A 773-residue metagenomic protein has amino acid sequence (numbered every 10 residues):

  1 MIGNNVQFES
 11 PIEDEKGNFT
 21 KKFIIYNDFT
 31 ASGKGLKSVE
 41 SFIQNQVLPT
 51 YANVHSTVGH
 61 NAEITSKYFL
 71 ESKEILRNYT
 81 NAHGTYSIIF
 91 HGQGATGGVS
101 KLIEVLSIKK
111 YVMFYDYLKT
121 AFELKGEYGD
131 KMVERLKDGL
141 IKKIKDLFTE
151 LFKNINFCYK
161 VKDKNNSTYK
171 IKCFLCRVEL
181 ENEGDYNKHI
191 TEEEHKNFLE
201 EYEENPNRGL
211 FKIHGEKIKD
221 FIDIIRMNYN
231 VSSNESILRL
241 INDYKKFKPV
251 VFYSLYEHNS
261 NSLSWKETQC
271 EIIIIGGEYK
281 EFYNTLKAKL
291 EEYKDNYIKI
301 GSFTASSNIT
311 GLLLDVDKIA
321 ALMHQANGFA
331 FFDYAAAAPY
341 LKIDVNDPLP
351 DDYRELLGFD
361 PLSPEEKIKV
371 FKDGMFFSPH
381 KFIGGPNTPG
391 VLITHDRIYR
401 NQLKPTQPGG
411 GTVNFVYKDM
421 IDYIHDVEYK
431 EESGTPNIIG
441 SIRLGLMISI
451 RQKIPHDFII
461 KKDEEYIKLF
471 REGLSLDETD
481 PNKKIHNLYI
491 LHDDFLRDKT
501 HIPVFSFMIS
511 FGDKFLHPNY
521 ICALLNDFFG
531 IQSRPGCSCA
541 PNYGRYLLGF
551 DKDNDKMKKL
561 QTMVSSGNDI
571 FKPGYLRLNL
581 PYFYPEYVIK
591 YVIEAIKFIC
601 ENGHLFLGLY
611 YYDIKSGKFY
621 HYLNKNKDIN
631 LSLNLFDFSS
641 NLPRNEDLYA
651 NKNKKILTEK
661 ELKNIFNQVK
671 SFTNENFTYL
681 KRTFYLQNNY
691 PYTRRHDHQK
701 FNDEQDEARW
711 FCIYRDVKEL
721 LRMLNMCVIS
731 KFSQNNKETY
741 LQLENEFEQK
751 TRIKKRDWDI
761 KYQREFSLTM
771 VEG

Functional and structural regions predicted by a protein language model:
M1-K22, G33, K37-N53, S66-H83 (+8 more regions): Non-catalytic terminal extensions of PLP-dependent enzymes
K22-I25, Y283-L290, Y297-I300, L312-D373: Catalytic PLP-binding core of fold-type I/II PLP enzymes
Q93, K119-G126, V251-C270: Substrate-binding/gating loop at the entrance of the active-site cleft, primarily in PLP-dependent aminotransferase-like
C158, G184-P206: C-terminal recognition-helix end and immediately following basic linker of small zinc-binding "finger" domains
C173-C176: Short cysteine-rich clusters marking metal-coordination/redox-active sites
E179-L180: Conserved X-F/Y motif at the start of the beta-hairpin in classical C2H2 zinc finger domains
H380-F470, V771: Active-site C-terminal subdomain of aminotransferase-like
